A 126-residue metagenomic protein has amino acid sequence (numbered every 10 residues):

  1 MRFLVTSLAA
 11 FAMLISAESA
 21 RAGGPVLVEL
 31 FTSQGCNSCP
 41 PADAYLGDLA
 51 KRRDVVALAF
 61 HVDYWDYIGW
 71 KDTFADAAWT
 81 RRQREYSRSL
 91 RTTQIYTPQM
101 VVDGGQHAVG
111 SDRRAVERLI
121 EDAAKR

Functional and structural regions predicted by a protein language model:
M1-L8: Bacterial N-terminal signal peptides that target proteins for export
V5, V26-V28, V55-V56, V62 (+3 more regions): Extended aliphatic helical segments
A9-M13: Hydrophobic helical h-region of N-terminal Sec-dependent signal peptides in bacterial secretory/periplasmic proteins
I15-A17: N-terminal signal peptide c-region/cleavage motif recognized by signal peptidases
A20-Y96: Active-site-proximal cofactor/substrate-binding loop regions of enzyme domains
A78, R88-R126: Non-catalytic, surface beta->alpha helical segment in thiol-disulfide oxidoreductase systems
